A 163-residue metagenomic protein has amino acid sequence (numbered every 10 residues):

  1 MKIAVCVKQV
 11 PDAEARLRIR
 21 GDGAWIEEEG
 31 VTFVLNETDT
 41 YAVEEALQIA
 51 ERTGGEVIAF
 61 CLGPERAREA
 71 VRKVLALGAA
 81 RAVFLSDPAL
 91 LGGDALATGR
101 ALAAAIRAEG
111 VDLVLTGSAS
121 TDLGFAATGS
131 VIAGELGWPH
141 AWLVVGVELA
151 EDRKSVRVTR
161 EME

Functional and structural regions predicted by a protein language model:
M1-E163: N-terminal glycine-rich FAD/FM-binding segment characteristic of electron-transfer flavoproteins
